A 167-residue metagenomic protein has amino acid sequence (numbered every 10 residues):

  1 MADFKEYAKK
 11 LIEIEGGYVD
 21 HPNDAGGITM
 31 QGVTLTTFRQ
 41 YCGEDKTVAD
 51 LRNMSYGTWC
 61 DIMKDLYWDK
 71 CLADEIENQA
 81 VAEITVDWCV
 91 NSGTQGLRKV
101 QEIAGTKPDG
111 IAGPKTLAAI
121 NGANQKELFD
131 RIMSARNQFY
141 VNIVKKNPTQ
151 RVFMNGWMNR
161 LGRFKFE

Functional and structural regions predicted by a protein language model:
M1-E167: Cell-wall polysaccharide-cleaving catalytic domain and substrate-binding groove, primarily in peptidoglycan/chitin
